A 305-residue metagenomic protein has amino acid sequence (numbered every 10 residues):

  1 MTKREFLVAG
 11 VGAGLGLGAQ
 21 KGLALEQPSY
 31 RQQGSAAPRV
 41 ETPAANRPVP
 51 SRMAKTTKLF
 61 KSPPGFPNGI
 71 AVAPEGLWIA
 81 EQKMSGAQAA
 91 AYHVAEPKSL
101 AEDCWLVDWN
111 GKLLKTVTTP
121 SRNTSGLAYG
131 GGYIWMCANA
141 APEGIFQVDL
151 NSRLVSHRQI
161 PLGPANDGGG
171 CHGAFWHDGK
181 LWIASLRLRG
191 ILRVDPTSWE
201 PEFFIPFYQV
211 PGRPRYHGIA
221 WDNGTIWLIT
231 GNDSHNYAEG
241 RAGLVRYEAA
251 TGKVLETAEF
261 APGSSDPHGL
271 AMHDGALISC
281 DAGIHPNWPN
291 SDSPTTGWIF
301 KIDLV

Functional and structural regions predicted by a protein language model:
E5-E26: N-terminal export signals
V40-P63: A short helix->beta-strand "capping" segment at the edge of beta-propeller domains
K55-F60, K112-V117, L154-P164, E200-Q209 (+1 more regions): A short beta-strand motif characteristic of beta-propeller blades
P63, I79-Q88, E96-K98, M136-A141 (+3 more regions): Conserved beta-strand positions in repeat-built beta-propeller and related beta-rich domains
P64-A73, S121-G130, G163-H177, P211-N223 (+1 more regions): Beta-rich, blade/repeat-based domains predominating in secreted/periplasmic proteins but also intracellular
E102-W105, G144-F146, G190-L192, A242-V245 (+1 more regions): A short loop-to-beta-strand structural motif that recurs across blades of beta-propeller domains
D108-G111, D149-R153, D195-W199, E248-G252 (+1 more regions): Short loop/turn segments that connect beta-strands within beta-propeller blades
G269-V305: Blade-level signature of beta-propeller repeat domains, shared across WD40, Kelch, NHL, RCC1 and BNR/Asp-box propellers
